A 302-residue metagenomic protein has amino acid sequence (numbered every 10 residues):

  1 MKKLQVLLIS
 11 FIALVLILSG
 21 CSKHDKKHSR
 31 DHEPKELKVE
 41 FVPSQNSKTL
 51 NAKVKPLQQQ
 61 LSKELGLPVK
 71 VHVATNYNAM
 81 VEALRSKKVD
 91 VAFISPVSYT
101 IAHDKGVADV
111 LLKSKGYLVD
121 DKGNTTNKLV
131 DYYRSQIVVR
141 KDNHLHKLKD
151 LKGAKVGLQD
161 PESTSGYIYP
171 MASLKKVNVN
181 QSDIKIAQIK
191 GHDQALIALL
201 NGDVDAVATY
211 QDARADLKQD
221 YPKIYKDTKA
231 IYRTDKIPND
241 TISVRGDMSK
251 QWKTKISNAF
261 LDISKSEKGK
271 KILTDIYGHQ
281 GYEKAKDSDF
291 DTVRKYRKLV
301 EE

Functional and structural regions predicted by a protein language model:
I17-G20: C-terminal motif of bacterial Sec signal peptides marking the signal peptidase cleavage site
S22-H24: Bacterial signal peptide processing site
R30-T100, K105: Extracytoplasmic small-molecule ligand-binding "clamshell" domains of the periplasmic binding protein/Venus flytrap
H32-F41, Q45-L65, V244, M248-E302: An extracytoplasmic/periplasmic, membrane-proximal ligand-sensing/linker region
P34, E40-K63, A74, K115 (+1 more regions): Bilobed "Venus flytrap"/periplasmic-binding protein-like clamshell domains and structurally analogous long
E82-D150: Acidic, polar ligand-binding/catalytic clefts
F93-V107, K175-K176, L200-N201, D205-Y225: A ligand-binding cleft/hinge motif common to bilobed small-molecule-binding domains
A108-V130, K185, K218-K236: Short beta-strand->loop
